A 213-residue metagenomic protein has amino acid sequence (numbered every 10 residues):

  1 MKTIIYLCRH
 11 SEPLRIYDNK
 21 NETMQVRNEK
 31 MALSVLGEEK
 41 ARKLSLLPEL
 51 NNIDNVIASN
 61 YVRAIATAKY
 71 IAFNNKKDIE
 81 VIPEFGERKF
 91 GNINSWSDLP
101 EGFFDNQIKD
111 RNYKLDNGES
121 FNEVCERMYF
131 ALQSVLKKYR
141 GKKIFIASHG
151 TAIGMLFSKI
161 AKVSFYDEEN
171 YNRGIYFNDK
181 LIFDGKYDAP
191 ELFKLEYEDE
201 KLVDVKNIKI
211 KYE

Functional and structural regions predicted by a protein language model:
M1-K2, E80, E87-D98, S158-E213: Acidic, low-complexity terminal tails and accessory targeting/binding regions of phosphate-metabolizing enzymes
T3-C8, K142-S148, A152: Beta-strand elements within well-structured catalytic alpha/beta cores of enzymes that handle phosphate/sulfate esters
T3-K77: Active-site-proximal alpha-helix that buttresses catalytic centers in soluble enzyme cores
P13, A152-I153: Short active-site segment of divalent metal-dependent hydrolases/proteases that encodes the spacing between
R27, M31-A32, F73-F130, I182-Y187: Phosphate-handling substructures
E49-N52, V135-K142: Glycine-rich phosphate-binding loop signature in dinucleotide/nucleotide-binding domains
A58-S59, E126, A147-S148: Short beta-strand scaffold positions
A131, V135, I146-H149: His/acidic metal-ligating clusters that form di-metal
